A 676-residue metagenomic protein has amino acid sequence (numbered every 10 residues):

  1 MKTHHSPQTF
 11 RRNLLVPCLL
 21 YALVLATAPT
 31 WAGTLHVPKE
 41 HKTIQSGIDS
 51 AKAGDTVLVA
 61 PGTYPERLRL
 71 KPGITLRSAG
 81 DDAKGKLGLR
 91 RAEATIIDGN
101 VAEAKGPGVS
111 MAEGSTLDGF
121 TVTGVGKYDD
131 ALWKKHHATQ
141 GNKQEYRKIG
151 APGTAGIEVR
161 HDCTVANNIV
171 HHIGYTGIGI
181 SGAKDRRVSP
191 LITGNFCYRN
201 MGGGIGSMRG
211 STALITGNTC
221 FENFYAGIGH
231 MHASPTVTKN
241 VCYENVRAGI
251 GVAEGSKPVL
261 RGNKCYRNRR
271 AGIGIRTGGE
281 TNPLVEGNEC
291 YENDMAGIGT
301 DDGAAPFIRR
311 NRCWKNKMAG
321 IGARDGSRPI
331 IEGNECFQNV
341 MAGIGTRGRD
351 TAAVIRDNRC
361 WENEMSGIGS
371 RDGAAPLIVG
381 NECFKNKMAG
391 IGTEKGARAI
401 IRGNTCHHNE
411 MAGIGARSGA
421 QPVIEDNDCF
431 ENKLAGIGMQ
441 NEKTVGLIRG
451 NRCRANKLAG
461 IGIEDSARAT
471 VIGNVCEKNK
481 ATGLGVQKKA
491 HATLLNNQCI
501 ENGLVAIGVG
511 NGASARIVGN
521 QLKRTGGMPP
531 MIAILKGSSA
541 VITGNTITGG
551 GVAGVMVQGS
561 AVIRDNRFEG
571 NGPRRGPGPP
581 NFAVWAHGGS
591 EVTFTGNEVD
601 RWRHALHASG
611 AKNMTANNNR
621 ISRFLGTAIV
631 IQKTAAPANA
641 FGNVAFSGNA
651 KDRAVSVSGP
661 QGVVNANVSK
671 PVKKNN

Functional and structural regions predicted by a protein language model:
V16-A26: Bacterial N-terminal signal peptides
G33, K39, I74-K148, N581: Right-handed parallel beta-helix/beta-spiral solenoid domain characteristic of secreted/periplasmic
G33-P65: Acidic Gly/Asp/Thr-rich repetitive segments characteristic of extracellular carbohydrate-active and adhesion proteins
L58, R69, R77, D98 (+44 more regions): Extracellular beta-strand solenoid repeats
Y64-L70, K86, N100-G108, G126-W133 (+23 more regions): Short glycine/acidic-rich loop motifs that flank beta-strands on beta-rich extracellular proteins
L76-R77, T116-G119, T139-Q144, C163-A166 (+22 more regions): All-beta strand scaffolds that present successive hydrophobic residues in beta-strands
T116-S234: Right-handed parallel beta-helix
F120, N168, I173, N195 (+36 more regions): Consensus "Asn ladder" position of solenoid repeat domains
